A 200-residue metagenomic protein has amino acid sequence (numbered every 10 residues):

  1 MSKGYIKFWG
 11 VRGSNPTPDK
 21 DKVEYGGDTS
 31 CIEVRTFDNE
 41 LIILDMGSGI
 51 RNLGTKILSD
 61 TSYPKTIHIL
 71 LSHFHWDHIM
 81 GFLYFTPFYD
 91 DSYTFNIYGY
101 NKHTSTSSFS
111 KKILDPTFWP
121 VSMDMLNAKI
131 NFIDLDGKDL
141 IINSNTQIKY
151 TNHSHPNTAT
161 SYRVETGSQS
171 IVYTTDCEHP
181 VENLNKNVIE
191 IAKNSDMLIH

Functional and structural regions predicted by a protein language model:
M1-V172, N183: Binuclear metal-dependent hydrolase catalytic cores
T174-D176: DG-centered beta-turn motif at the end of beta-strands
E178-H200: Cap/insert and terminal regions of metallo-dependent hydrolase folds
